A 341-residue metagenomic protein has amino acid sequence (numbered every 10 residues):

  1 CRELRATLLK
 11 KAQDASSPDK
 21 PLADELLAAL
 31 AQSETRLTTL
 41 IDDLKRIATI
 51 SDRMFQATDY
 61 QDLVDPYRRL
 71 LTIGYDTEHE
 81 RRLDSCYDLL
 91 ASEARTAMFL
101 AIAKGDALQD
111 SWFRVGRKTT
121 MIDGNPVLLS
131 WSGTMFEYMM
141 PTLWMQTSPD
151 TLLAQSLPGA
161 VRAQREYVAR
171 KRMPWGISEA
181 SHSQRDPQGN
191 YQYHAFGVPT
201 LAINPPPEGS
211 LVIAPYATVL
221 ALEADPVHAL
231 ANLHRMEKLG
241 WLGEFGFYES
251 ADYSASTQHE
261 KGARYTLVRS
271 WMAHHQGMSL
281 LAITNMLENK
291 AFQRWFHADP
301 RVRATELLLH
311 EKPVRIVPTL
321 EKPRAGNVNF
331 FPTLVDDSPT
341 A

Functional and structural regions predicted by a protein language model:
C1-A341: Ser/Thr/Asn(+Pro)-rich, low-complexity disordered segments
